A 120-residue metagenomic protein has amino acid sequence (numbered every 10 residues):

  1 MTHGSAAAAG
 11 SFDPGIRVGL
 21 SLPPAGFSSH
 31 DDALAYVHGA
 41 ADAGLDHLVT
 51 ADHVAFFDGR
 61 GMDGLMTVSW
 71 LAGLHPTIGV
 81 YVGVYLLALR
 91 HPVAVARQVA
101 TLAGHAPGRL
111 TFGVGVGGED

Functional and structural regions predicted by a protein language model:
M1-L74: N-terminal beta1-alpha1-beta2 module of alpha/beta enzyme domains
D13-S29, L89-D120: Flexible, glycine-rich active-site loops centered on histidine and acidic residues that chelate a metal or position
A43, P76-I78, A106: Helix C-cap/helix->beta junction micro-motif
L48, V80, L110-F112: Hydrophobic residues within beta-strands of alpha/beta enzymes
A51, G83, G113-G115: Structural motif
G79-H91: Structural motif corresponding to the early beta-alpha repeats
